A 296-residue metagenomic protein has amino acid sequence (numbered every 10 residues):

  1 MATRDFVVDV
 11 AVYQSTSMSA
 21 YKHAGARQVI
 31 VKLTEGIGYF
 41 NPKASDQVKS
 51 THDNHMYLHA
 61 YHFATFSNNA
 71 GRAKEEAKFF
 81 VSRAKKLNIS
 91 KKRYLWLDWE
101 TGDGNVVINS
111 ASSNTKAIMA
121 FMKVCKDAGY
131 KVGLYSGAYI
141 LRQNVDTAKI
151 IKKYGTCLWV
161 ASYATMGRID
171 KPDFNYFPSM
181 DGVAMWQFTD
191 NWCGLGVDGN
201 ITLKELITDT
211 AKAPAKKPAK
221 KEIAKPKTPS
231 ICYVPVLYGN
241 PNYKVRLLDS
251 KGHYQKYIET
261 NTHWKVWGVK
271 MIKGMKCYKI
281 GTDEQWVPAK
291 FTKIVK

Functional and structural regions predicted by a protein language model:
M1-A11, S19-A20, I151-K221: Functionally critical loop-and-helix segments that line ligand-binding/catalytic clefts of soluble enzyme domains
M1-M122, K126-A128: Substrate-binding cleft of extracellular glycoside hydrolase catalytic domains
V12-Q14, E35, H62-A64, T101 (+5 more regions): A mature extracytoplasmic/lumenal domain signature
I37, F80, S112, G137-R142 (+4 more regions): Peptidoglycan cell-wall recognition and remodeling modules
G38, S67, L141, G167 (+1 more regions): Flexible, glycine-rich phosphate/dinucleotide-binding loops and adjacent beta-alpha linkers at cofactor/substrate
K91-D173: Catalytic domains of cell-wall/extracellular-matrix polysaccharide-remodeling enzymes, centered on de-N-acetylation
K220-K279, E284-K296: Beta-loop motif signature
